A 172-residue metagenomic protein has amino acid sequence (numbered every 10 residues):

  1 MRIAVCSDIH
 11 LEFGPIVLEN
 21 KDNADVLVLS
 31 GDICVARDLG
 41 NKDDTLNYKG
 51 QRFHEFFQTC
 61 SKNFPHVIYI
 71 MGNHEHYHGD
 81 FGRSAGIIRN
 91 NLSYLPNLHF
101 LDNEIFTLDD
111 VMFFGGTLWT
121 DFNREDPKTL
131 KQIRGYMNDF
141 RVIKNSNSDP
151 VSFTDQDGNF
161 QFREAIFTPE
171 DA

Functional and structural regions predicted by a protein language model:
M1-A4, I105-G115: Beta-strand-turn-beta hairpins that frame and shape the catalytic cleft of phosphate-ester-processing enzymes
M1-Y69, H76-S84: N-terminal active-site segment of His-dependent metallophosphoesterases
R2, H66, N97-H99, M112: Conserved beta-strand segments of alpha/beta enzyme cores
N20, L98-L108: Short acidic low-complexity segments
A36-R37, Y77-G79, L108-F113, D121-R124: Short catalytic/ligand-binding loop motif for oxyanion handling, primarily in non-cytosolic enzymes, centered on
G82-L101: Glycine/small-residue-rich loop that forms an oxyanion/phosphate-binding "nest" at active or ligand-binding sites
F114-A172: Active-site-proximal loop/helix segment associated with metal-binding centers of metalloenzymes
